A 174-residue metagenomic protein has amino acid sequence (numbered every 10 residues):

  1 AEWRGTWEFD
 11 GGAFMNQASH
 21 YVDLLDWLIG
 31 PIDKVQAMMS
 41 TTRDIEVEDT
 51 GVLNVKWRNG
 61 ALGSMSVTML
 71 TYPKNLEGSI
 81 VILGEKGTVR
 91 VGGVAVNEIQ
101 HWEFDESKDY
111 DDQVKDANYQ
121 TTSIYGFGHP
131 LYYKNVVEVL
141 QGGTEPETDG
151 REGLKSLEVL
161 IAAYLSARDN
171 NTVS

Functional and structural regions predicted by a protein language model:
A1-D44, V52, N170: Predominantly a Rossmann-like dinucleotide-binding segment in NAD(P)-dependent oxidoreductases
R4, W57, S79-R151: C-terminal glycine/acidic-rich active-site capping loop/insertion
S19, S66-K74: Glycine-rich phosphate/pyrophosphate-binding beta-alpha loops
Y21-V22, Y132-K134, L160: A general structural signal for well-ordered alpha-helical segments in protein cores
S40, V67-L70, L83-E85, G142: Glycine-rich Rossmann NAD(P)(H)-binding loop
D44-V47, K74: Short loop/turn motifs at secondary-structure junctions and domain boundaries
R58, V137-S174: C-terminal helix-rich "cap/oligomerization" subdomain common to oxidoreductases
S64-V67, V91-G93: Beta-strand scaffold of nucleotide-dependent catalytic cores
